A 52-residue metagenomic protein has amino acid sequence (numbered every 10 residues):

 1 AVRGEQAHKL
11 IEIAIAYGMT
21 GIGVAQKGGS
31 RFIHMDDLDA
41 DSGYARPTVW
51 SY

Functional and structural regions predicted by a protein language model:
A1-Y52: Catalytic cores and adjacent binding grooves of peptidoglycan-active enzymes
